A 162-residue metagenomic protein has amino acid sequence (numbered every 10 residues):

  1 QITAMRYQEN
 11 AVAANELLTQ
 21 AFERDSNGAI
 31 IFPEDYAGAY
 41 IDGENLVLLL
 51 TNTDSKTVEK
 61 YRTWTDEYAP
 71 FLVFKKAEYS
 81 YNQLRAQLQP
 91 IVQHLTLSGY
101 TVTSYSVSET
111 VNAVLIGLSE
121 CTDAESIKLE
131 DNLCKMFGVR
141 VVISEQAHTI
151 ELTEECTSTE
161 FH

Functional and structural regions predicted by a protein language model:
Q1-M5, A11: Structural boundary/hinge residues at secondary-structure and domain interfaces
I2, A29-R85, S98-K128, E145-T153: Short glycine/threonine-rich beta-strand-turn micro-motifs
N10-I31, N82-Y100: Short amphipathic alpha-helix segments
D66-A69, D131-V139: Surface-exposed edge beta-strands and adjoining flexible/disordered loops or tails in beta-rich
L152-H162: Catalytic histidine site
